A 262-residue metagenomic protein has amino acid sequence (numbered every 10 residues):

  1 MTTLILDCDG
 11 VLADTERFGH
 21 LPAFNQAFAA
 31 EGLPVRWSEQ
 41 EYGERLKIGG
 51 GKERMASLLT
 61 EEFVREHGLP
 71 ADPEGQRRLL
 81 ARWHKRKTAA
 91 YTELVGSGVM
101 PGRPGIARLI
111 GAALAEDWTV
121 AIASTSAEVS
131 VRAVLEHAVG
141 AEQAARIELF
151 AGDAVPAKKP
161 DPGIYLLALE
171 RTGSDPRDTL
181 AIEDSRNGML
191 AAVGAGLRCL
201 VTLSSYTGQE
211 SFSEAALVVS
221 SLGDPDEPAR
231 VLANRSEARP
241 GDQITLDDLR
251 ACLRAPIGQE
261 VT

Functional and structural regions predicted by a protein language model:
M1, D117, P176-D178: A general structural motif
T2-C8, L12-P104, A115: N-terminal helical cap/lid subdomain that shapes the substrate entry/recognition surface in HAD-like hydrolases
A13, V120-A123, A181-I182: Conserved SAM-binding loop
F24, S124, A192: Residue-level signature of catalytic and energy-coupling elements of molecular machines, predominantly ATP/GTP-dependent
G102, A123, A157: Residue-level marker of regulatory loop/turn positions in helix-turn-helix DNA-binding domains and in histidine
A107, G111, A127-T262: Asp-based, Mg2+/Mn2+-dependent phosphohydrolase catalytic module
A112, E116-D117, T125: General nucleic-acid-binding
D117-W118, L197: A short helix->loop->beta-strand "cap" motif at the edges of active sites that frequently abuts
